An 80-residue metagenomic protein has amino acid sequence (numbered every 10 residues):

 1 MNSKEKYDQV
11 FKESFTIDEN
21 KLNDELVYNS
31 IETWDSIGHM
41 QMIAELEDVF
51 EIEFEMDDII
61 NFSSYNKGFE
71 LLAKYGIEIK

Functional and structural regions predicted by a protein language model:
N2-W34, G38-A44, D48-K80: Phosphopantetheine-dependent thiolation modules in NRPS/PKS and related acyl-activating systems
